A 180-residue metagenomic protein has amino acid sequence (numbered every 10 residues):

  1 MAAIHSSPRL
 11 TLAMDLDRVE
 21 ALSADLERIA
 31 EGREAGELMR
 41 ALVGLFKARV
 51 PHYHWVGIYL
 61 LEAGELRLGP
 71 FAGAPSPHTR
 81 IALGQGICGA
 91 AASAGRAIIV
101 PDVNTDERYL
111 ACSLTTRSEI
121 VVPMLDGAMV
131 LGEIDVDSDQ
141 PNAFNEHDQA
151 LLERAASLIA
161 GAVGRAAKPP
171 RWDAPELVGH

Functional and structural regions predicted by a protein language model:
A2-S7, D137-A155, A162-R171: Regulatory loop-to-helix N-cap segments in sensory/regulatory domains that couple ligand/signal detection
A2-S76, V163-H180: Intrinsically disordered, low-complexity terminal regulatory regions
Y53, T116-S118: Short, small/polar residue-rich loop motifs at catalytic or cofactor-binding pockets
L61-L114: Regulatory sensory and allosteric helical modules in signal-transduction proteins and certain transcription factors
S118-L125: A short, aliphatic-rich beta-strand micro-motif
G132-E133: Short glycine-/small-residue motifs
